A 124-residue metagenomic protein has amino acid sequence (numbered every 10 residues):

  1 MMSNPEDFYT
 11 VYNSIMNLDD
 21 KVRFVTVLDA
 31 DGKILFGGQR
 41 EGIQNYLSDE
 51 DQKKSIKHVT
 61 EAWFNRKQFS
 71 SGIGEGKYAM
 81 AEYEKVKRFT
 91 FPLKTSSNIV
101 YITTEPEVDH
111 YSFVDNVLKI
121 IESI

Functional and structural regions predicted by a protein language model:
M1-I124: Non-catalytic interaction/Regulatory regions outside core domains
